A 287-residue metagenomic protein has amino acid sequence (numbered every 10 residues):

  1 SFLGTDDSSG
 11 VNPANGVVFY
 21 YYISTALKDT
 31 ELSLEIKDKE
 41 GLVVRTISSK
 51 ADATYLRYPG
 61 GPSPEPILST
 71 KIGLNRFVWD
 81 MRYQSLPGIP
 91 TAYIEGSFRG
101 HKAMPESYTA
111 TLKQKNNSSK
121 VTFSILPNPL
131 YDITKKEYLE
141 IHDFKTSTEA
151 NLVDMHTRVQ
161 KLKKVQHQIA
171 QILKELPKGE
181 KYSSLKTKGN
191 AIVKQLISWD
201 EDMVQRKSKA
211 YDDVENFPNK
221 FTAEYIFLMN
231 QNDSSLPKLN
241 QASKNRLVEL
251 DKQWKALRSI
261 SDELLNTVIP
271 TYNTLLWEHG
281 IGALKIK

Functional and structural regions predicted by a protein language model:
S1-S33, K37-D38, R76-V78, K145 (+1 more regions): Contiguous beta-strand segments within globular domains
N12, L27, T70-I72, H101-A103: Surface-exposed coil/turn segments at beta-strand junctions on protein surfaces, enriched
L34, M104-Q114: Short, aromatic- and glycine-rich surface loops/edge beta-strands on solvent-exposed regions
K37-L42, K115: Change "in extracellular beta-sheet-rich domains … of secreted and cell-surface proteins" to "in beta-sheet-rich domains
V43-R99: Glycine-centered tight-turn motifs at strand-turn-strand junctions
Q84-I89, K113-V121: Short acidic/polar inter-strand loop motif in beta-rich domains
F123, H156-K287: Mature extracytoplasmic or organellar-lumen-exposed domains after removal of signal/transit peptides
I125-D154: Low-complexity, Pro/Ser/Thr- and charge-rich linker/hinge segments at domain boundaries
